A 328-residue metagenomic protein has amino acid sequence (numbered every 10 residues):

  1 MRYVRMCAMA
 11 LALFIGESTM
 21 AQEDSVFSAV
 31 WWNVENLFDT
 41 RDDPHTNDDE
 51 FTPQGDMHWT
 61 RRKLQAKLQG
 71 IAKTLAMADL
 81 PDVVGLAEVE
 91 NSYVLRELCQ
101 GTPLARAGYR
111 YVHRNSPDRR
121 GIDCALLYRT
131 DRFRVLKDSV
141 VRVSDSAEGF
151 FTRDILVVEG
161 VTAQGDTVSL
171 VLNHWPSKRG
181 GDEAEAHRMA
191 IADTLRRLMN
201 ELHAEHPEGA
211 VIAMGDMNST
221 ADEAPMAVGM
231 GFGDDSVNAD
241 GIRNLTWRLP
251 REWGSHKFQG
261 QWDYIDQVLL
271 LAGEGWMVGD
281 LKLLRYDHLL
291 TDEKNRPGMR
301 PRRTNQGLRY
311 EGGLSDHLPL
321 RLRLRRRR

Functional and structural regions predicted by a protein language model:
M6-G16: Bacterial N-terminal signal peptides
S18-R106, V112-S116, I122, N295-R302 (+3 more regions): N-terminal, active-site-proximal structural segment of metallo-dependent hydrolase catalytic domains
S28-N36, D56, K137-S139, T167-S177: Active-site-proximal beta-strand elements of phosphoester/diester hydrolases
A29-V34, L64, I71-L95, L127 (+5 more regions): Active-site beta-strand/loop signature of hydrolases that rely on acidic residues for catalysis
V34-F38, V89-Y93, S116-R120, R132-F133 (+7 more regions): Solvent-exposed loop/turn segments at secondary-structure junctions within structured extracellular/periplasmic domains
D43-H45, A163-D193, R197: Metal-dependent phosphoester/phosphodiester hydrolase catalytic core
V89-T167, N173-W175: Structured beta-strand-rich core segments of catalytic domains in phosphoester-bond hydrolases
R197-V211, S219-R328: Metal-dependent phosphoester-hydrolase catalytic domains
